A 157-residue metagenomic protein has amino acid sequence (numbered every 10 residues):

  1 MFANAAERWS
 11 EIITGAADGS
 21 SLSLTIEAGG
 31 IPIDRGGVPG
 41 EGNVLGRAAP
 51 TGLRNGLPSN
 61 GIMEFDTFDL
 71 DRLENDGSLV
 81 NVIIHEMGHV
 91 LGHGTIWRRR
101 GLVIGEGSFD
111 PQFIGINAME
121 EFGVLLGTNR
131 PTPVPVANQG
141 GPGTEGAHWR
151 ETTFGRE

Functional and structural regions predicted by a protein language model:
M1-I84, H89-E157: Extracellular zinc-dependent metalloprotease catalytic-domain scaffold
